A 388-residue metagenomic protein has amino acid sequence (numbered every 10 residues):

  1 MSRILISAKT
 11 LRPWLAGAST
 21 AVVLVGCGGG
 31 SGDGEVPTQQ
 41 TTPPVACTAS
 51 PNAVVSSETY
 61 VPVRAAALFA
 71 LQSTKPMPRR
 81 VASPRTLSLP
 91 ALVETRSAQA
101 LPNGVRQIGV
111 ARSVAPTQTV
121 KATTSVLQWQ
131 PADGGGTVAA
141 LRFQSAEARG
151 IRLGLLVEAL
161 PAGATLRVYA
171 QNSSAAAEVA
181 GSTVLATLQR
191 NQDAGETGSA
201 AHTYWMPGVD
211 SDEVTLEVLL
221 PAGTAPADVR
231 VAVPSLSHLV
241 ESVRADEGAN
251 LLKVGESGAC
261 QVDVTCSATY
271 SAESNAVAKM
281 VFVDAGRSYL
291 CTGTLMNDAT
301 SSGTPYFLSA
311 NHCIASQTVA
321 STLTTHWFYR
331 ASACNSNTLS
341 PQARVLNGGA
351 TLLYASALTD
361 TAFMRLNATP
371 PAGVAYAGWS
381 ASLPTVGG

Functional and structural regions predicted by a protein language model:
S2-L15: Bacterial N-terminal signal peptides that target proteins for export
V23-G26: C-terminal motif of bacterial Sec signal peptides marking the signal peptidase cleavage site
G28-S31: Bacterial signal peptide processing site
V45-Q144, D246-L251, E256-G258: A short aromatic-anchored loop/beta-hairpin motif
F143, G181-E213, L219-T224: Beta-sandwich interaction modules
S145-R152: Extended extracellular/luminal ectodomain segments enriched in beta-structured repeat modules
P161-A175: Short, surface-exposed beta-strand/strand-loop-strand elements in extracellular ectodomains
G208-G388: Serine endopeptidase catalytic core focused on the charge-relay Asp
